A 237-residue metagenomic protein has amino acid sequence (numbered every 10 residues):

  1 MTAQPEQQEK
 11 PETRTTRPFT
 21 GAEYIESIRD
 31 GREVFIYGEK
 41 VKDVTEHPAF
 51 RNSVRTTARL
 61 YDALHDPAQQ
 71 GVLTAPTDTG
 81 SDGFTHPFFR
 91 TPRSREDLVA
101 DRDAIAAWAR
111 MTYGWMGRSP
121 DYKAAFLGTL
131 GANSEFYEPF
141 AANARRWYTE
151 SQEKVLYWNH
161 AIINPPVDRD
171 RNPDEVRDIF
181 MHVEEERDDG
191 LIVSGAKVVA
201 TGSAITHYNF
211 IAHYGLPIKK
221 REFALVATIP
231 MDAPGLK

Functional and structural regions predicted by a protein language model:
M1-K10, R146-P165: Short, compositionally biased leader-like segments
M1-T79: Acidic/polar, glycine-rich intrinsically disordered N-terminal extensions of enzymes
R32-V34, K40, Y157-N159, G190 (+2 more regions): Beta-sheet entry/capping signal
D43-T45, S81-G83, D168-D170: Short active-site-adjacent helix-start/loop capping segments
R51, R55, T149-Q152, I192: Generic structural signal for well-ordered, non-transmembrane alpha-helical segments in soluble/cytosolic regions
D62-W158: Internal helix-loop-helix
I163-K237: FAD-binding core of flavoproteins
